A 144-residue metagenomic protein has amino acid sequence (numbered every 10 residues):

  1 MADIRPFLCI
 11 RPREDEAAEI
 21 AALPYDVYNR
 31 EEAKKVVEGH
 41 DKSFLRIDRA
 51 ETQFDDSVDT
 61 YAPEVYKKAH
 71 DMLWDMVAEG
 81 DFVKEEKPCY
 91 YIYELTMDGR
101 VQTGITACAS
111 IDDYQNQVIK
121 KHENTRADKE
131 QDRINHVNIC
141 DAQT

Functional and structural regions predicted by a protein language model:
M1-T144: A cross-family signal for N-terminal binding/gating loops and helix N-caps that shape access to the active site
